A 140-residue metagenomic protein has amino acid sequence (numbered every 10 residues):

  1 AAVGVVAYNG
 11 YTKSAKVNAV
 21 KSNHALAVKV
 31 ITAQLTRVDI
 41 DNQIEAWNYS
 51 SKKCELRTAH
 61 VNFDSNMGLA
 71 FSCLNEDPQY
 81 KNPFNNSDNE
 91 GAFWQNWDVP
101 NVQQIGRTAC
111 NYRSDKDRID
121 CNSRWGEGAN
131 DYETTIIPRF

Functional and structural regions predicted by a protein language model:
A1-A25: Amphipathic alpha-helical segments typified by the pilin-like N-terminal helix that continues immediately C-terminal
K13-K16, K21, K29, K52-K53 (+2 more regions): Context-gated lysine
N23-N42: N-terminal alpha-helical signal peptides/signal-anchor transmembrane segments
T36-F140: Periplasmic/extracellular, small/polar-rich flexible segments of pilin-like filament-forming proteins
